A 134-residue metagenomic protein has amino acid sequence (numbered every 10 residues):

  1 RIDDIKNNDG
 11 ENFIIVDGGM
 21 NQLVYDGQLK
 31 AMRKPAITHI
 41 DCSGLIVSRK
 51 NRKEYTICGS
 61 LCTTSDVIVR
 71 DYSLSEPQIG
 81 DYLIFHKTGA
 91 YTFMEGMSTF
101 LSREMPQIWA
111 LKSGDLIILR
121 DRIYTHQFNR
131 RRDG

Functional and structural regions predicted by a protein language model:
R1-G134: Charged (often Lys/Glu-rich) extended helix/loop segments that serve as interaction or gating elements
